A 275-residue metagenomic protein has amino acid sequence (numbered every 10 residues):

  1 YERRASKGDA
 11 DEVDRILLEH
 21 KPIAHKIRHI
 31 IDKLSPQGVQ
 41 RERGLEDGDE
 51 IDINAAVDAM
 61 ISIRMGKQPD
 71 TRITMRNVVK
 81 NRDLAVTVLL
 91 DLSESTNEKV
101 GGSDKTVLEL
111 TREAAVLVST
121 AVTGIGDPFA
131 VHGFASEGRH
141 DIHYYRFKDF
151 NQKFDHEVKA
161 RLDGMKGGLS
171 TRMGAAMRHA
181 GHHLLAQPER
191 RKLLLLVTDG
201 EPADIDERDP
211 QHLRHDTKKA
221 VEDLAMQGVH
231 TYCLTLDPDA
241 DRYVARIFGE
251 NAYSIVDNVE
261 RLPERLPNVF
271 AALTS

Functional and structural regions predicted by a protein language model:
Y1-A85: Acidic/polar low-complexity segments with low predicted structural confidence
M75-K80, L184-Q187, D223: Replace "in large, NTP-powered and nucleic-acid-processing enzymes" with "in large, NTP-powered factors and other
R76-V107, V197-A203: MIDAS-like acidic motif and immediate structural context at the N-terminus of von Willebrand factor A/I domains
R82-A85, L89, E94-E98, I125-M165: Metal-dependent catalytic core segments for phosphate chemistry
T96-F129, A180, R214: …and closely analogous acidic/polar surface helices at protein-protein or active-site interfaces in A-domain-like
R139-K192, L234-R242: Von Willebrand factor
G181, G200-A245: VWA/integrin I-like adhesion module and closely mimicked acidic/polar interface patches used
E250-S275: C-terminal helix of von Willebrand factor
